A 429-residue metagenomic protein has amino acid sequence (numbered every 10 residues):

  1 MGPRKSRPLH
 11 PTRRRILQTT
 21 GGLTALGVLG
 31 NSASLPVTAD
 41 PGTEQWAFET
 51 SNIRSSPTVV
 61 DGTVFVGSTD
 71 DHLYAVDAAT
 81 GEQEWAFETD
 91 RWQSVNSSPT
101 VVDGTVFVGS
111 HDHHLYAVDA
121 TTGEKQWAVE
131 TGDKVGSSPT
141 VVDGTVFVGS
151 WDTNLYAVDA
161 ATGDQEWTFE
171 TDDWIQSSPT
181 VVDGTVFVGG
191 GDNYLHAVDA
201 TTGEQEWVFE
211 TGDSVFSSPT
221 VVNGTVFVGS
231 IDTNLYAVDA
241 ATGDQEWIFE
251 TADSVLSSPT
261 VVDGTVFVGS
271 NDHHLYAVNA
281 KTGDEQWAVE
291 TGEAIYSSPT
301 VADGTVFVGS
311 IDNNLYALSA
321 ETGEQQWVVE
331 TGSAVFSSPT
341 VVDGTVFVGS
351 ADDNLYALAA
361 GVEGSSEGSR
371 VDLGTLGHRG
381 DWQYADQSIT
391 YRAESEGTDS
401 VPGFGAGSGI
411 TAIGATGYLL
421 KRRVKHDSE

Functional and structural regions predicted by a protein language model:
G2-T12, A33-R54, T58-S395: Extracytoplasmic/lumenal domain signature
R13-Q18: N-terminal export leaders
T20-G27, G405-S408: Sec-dependent signal peptide hydrophobic core
L26-P41, T398-V401, L420-R423: Sec-dependent signal peptide cleavage junction
D386, T390, S400-A406: N-terminal Sec-dependent export signals
E396-D399, E429: Generic recognition of short, well-ordered alpha-helical segments
G403-T416: A short, hydrophobic C-terminal helix/tail in secreted or cell-surface proteins
A415-E429: C-terminal membrane-anchoring or membrane-association module
